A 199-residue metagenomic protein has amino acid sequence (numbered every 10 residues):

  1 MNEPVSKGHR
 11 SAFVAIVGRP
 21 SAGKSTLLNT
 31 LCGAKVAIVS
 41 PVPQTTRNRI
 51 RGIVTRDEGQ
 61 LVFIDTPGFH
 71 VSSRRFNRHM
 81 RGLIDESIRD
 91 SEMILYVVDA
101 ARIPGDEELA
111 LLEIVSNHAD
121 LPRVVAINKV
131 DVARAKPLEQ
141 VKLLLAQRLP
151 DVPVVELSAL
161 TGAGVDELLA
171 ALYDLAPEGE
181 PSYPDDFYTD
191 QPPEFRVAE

Functional and structural regions predicted by a protein language model:
M1-M93, V98: Conserved G1/Walker A P-loop phosphate-binding module
M1-N29, G33, S116-D120, D131-E199: C-terminal-of-GTPase-core extension/linker across diverse P-loop GTPases
P43-T45, P67-H70, A100-P104, K129-A133 (+1 more regions): Conserved nucleotide-binding/hydrolysis micro-motifs of P-loop NTPases
T45-T46, G68, R102, L109-L112 (+1 more regions): Residue-level signal for alpha-helical context at structural boundaries
T55-Q60, R81-V154: Conserved C-terminal guanine-recognition region of P-loop GTPase G domains, centered on the G4
F69, Y96-V97, I127, T189-Q191: A short, structure-level motif marking secondary-structure boundaries and short turns
